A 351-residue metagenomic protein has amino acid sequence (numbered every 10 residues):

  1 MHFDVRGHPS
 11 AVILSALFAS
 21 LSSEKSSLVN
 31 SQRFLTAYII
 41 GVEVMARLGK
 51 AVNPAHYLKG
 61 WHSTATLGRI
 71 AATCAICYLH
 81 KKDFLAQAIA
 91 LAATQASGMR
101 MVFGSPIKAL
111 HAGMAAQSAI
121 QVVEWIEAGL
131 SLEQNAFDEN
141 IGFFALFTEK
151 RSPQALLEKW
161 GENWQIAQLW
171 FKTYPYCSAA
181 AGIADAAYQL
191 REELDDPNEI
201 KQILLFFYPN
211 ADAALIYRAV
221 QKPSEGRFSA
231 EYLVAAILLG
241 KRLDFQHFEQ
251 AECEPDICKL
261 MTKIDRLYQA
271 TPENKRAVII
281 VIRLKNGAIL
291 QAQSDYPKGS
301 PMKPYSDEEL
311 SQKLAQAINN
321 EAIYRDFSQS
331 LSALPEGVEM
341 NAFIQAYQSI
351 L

Functional and structural regions predicted by a protein language model:
M1-I166, E336-L351: N-terminal core-entry segment
M1-R6, I107-Q117, E124-L351: Terminal-appendage/accessory-domain detector
